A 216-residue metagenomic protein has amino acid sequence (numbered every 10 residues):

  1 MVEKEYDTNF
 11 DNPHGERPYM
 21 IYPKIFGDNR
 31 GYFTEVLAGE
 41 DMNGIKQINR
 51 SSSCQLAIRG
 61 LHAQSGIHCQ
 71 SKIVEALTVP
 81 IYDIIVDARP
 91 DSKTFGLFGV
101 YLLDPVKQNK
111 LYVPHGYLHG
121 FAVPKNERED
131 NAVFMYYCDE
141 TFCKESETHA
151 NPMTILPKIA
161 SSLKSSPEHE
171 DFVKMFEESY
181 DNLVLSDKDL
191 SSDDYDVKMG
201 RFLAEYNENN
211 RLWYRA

Functional and structural regions predicted by a protein language model:
M1-P105, E127-N131, E140-K144, A150-A216: Non-catalytic, conserved peripheral segments adjacent to functional cores
L103-R128, M135-D139: Conserved metal-binding segment of the jelly-roll/cupin
